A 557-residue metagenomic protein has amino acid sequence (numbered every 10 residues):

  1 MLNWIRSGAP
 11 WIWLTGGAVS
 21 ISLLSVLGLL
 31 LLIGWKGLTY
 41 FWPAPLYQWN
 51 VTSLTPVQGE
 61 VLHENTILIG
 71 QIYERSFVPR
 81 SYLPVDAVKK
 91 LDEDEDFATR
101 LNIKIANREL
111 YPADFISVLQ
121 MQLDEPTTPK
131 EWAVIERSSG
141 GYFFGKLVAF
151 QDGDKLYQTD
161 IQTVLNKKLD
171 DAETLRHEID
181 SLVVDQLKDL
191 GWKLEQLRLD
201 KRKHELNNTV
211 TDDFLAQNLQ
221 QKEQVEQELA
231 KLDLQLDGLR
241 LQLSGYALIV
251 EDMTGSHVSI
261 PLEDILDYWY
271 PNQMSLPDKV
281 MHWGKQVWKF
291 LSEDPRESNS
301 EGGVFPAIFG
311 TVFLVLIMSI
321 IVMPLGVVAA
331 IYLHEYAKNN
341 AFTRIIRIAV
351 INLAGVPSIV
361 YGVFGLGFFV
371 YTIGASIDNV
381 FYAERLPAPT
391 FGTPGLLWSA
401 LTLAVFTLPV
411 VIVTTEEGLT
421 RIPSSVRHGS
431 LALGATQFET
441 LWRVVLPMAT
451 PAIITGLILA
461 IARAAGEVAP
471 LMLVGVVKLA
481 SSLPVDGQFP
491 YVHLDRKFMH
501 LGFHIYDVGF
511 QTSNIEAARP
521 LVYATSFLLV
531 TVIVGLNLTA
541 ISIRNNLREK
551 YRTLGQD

Functional and structural regions predicted by a protein language model:
M1-G16, S20-G28, G34-N299, G555-D557: Membrane-topology segments of multi-pass transport proteins
W283-G302, A337, Y361-V405, G475-V477 (+1 more regions): Membrane-interfacial helix termini and adjacent extracytoplasmic/periplasmic loops of multi-pass transporters
S298, G475-F527: Interhelical loop and adjacent transmembrane-helix boundary motif in polytopic membrane transport permeases
M318-V350, V363, A540-E549: Transmembrane-helix boundary motif in ABC transporter permease subunits
P324-A329, V360-V363, W398, V405-V426 (+3 more regions): Membrane-embedded alpha-helices of multi-pass transport/permease systems
I412-E416, P423, Q437-G475: Transmembrane alpha-helices
E416-S424, I458, F503-D557: C-terminal transmembrane helix and the adjacent membrane-cytosol boundary/short C-terminal tail of inner/organellar
